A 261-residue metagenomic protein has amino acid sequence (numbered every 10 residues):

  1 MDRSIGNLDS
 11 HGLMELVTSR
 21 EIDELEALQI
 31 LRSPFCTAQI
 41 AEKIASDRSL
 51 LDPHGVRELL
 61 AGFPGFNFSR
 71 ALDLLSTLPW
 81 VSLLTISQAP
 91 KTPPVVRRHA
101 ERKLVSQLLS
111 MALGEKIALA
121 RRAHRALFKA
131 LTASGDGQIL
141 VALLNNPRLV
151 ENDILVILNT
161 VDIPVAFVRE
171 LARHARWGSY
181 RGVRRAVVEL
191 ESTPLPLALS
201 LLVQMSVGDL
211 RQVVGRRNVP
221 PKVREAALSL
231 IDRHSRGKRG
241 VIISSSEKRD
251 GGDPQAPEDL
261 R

Functional and structural regions predicted by a protein language model:
M1-R261: Alpha-helical scaffold segments
